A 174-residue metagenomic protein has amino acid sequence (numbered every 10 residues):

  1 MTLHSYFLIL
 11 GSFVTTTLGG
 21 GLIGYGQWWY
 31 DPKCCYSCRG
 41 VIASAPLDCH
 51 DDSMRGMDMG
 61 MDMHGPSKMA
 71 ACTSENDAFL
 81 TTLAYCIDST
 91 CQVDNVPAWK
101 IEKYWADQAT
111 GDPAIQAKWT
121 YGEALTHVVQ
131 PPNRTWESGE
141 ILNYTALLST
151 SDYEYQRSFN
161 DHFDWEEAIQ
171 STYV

Functional and structural regions predicted by a protein language model:
M1, M54-M63, M69: Detector for methionine-enriched segments
M1-I23: Fungal secretory targeting signals
T2-L3, P32, E75-F79: Alpha-helix initiation/capping motif
T15-M59: Secreted, propeptide-processed cysteine-rich mini-domains
C49, H64-G65: Intrinsically disordered, low-complexity regulatory segments
P66-R157: Long, solvent-exposed extracytoplasmic domains/loops
E154-Y173: Juxtamembrane membrane-interface segments at transmembrane-helix boundaries in membrane proteins
